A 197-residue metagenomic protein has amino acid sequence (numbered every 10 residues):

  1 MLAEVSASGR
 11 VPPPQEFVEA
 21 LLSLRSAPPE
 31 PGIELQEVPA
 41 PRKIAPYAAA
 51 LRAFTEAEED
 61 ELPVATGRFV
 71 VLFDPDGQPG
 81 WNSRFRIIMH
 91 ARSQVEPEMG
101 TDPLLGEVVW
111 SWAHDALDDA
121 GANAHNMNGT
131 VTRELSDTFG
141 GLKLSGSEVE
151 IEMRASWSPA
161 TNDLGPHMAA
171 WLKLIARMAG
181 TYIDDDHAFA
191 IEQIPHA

Functional and structural regions predicted by a protein language model:
M1-P41: Short, extreme N-terminal leader segments that mark the start of a protein/domain
R25-E61, T66: A structural/positional concept
A50-R92: A glycine-rich, hydrophobic loop/mini-helix early in the fold
D60-L62, E98-D102, N162-A169: Short, conserved charged micro-motifs
N82-P97, S147-W157: Glycine-rich, often proline-containing surface loops adjacent to acidic residues and nearby aromatics that form
P103-G141: Short, internal acidic amphipathic alpha-helical interface segments that mediate docking to partner proteins
N128, L135-A160: Amphipathic protein-protein interaction modules
S156-A197: Mixed-charge, glycine-accented linear interaction segment located at domain edges/termini
